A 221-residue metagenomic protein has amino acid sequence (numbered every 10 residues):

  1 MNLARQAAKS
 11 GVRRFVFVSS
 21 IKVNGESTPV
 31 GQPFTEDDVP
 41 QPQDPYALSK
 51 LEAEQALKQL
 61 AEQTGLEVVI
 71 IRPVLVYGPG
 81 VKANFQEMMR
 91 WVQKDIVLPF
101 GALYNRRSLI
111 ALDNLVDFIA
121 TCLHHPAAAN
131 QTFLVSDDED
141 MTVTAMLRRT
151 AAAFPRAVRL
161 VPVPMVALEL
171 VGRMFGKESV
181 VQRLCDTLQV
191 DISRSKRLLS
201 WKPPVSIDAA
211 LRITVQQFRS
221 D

Functional and structural regions predicted by a protein language model:
M1-F17: NAD(P)-cofactor binding segment of oxidoreductase domains
V18-P33, P45, L51, V76-K82: Conserved catalytic-site region of short-chain dehydrogenase/reductase
Q41-V69: Active-site Tyr-X1-5-Lys
G78, F100-R106, F133-D140, R149-P155 (+1 more regions): Glycine-rich Rossmann NAD(P)(H)-binding loop
V81-E87, G101-L123, N130-Q131, R212: Substrate-positioning beta->alpha
L112, A145, V171-K202: Conserved C-terminal active-site "lid" loop/helix of NAD(P)H-dependent oxidoreductases that clamps the redox cofactor
T121-S179, R212-V215: Mid/C-terminal beta-alpha module of Rossmann-like enzyme folds, strongest in SDR-family dehydrogenases/epimerases
V205-D221: Amphipathic terminal alpha-helices
